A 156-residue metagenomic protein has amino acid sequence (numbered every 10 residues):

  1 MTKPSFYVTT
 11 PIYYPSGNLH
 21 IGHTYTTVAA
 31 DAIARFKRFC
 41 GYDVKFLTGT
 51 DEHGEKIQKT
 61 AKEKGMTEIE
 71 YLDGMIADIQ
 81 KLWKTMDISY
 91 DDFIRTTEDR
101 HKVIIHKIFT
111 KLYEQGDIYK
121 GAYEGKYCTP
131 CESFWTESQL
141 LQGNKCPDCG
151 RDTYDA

Functional and structural regions predicted by a protein language model:
M1-A156: N-terminal, positively charged nucleic-acid-binding surface of large information/translation enzymes
